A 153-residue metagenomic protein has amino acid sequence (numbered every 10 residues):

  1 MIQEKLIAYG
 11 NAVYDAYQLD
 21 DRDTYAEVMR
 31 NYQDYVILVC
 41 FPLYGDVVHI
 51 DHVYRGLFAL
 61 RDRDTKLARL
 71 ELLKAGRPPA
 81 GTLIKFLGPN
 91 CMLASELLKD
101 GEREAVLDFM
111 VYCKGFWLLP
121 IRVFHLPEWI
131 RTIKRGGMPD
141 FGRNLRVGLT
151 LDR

Functional and structural regions predicted by a protein language model:
M1, D34-G45, P78-T82: Flexible helix-coil transition and linker loops at the boundaries of alpha-helical arrays
I2-I7, P42-H49, L87: Start-of-helix signal in alpha-solenoid helical-repeat scaffolds, especially tetratricopeptide repeats
I7-T24, Y54: Alpha-helical segment of the N-proximal tetratricopeptide repeat
N11, V47-Y54, M92, W129: "A position-specific structural signal for the A-helix of alpha-solenoid helical repeats
D15, F58-A59, E96-K99: Residue-level signature for tetratricopeptide repeat
Y17-Y35, R61-L73: Helix-turn-helix repeat elements of alpha-solenoid scaffolds
R69-A80, L98-P120: TPR/TPR-like (Sel1-like) alpha-helical repeat modules
E104-R153: Terminal, low-structured helical/coil segments at or just beyond the last alpha-helical repeat
